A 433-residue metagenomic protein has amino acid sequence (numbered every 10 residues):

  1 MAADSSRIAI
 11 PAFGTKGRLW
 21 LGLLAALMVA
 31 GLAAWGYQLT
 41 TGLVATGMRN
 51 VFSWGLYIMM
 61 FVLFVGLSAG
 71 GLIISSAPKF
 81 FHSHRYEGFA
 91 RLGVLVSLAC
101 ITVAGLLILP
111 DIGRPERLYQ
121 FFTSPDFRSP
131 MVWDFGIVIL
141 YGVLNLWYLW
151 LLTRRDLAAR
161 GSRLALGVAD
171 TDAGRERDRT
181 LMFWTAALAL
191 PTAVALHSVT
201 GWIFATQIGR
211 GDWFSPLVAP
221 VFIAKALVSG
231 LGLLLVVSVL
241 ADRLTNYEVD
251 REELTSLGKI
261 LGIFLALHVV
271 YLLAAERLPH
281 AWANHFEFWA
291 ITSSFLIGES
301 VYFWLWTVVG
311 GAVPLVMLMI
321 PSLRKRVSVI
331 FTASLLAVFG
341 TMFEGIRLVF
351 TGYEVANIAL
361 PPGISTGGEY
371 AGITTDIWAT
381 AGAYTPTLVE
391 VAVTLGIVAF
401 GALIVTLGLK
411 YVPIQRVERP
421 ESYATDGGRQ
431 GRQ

Functional and structural regions predicted by a protein language model:
M1-A30, M48, S124, D156-D178 (+1 more regions): Extramembrane terminal tails and long inter-domain/linker segments of multi-pass membrane proteins
M1-G88: A generic N-terminal leader/anchor concept
I8-P11, G17-A30, A34, R85 (+6 more regions): Long, contiguous internal "core" modules enriched in hydrophobic/ aromatic residues
A34-M59, P110-V132, T200-F222, V249 (+2 more regions): Membrane-interface interhelical loops and short amphipathic "cap" helices that link adjacent transmembrane segments
G36-T46, L63-A165, M182-L196: Transmembrane-helix bundle segments that line or gate the permeation/cavity pathway in multi-pass membrane proteins
V62-G66, W133-L146, A226-S229, E299-A312 (+1 more regions): Hydrophobic alpha-helical transmembrane segments
I101-E116, M342-A356, T425-Q433: Hydrophobic alpha-helical transmembrane segments of integral membrane proteins
V329-F339: Central hydrophobic cores of alpha-helical transmembrane segments in multi-pass integral membrane proteins
